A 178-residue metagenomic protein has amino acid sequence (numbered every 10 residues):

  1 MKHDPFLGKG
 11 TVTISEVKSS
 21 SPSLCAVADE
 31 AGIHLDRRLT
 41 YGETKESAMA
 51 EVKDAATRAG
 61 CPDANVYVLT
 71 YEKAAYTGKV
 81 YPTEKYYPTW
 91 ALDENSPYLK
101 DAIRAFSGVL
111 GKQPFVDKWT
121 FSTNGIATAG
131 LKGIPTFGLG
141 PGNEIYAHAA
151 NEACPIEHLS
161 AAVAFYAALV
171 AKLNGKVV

Functional and structural regions predicted by a protein language model:
M1-V178: Metal-dependent amide/peptide-bond hydrolase catalytic core, centered on the "pita-bread" metallohydrolase fold
